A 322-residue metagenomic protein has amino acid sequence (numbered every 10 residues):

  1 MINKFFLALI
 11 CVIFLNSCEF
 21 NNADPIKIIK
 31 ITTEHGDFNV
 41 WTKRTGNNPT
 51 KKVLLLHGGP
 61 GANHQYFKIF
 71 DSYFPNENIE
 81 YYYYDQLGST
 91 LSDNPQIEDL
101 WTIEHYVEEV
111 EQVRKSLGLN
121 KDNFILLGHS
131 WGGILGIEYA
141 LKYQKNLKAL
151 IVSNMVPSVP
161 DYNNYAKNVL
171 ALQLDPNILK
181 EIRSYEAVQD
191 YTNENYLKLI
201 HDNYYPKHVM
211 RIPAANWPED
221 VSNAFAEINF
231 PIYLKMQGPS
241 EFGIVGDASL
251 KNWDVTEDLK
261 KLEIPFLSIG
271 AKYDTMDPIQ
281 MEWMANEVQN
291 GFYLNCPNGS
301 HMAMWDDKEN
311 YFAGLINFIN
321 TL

Functional and structural regions predicted by a protein language model:
F38-N94: Conserved HGGG/HGGXW glycine-rich cap/lid loop of the alpha/beta-hydrolase fold
Q86-L127, W131: Active-site loop/oxyanion-hole signature of alpha/beta-hydrolase fold enzymes
D122-Y165: Conserved hydrolase catalytic core segment
L150-Y191: Flexible "cap/lid" loop of the alpha/beta hydrolase fold
K180-E257, I264: Alpha/beta-hydrolase
L262, S268-G270: Short beta-strand/loop motif that positions the catalytic acidic residue of the alpha/beta-hydrolase fold
T275-Q280: Conserved alpha/beta-hydrolase "acid-adjacent" motif
G291-L322: Catalytic active-site module of serine/aspartate enzymes centered on a nucleophile-bearing elbow/loop
